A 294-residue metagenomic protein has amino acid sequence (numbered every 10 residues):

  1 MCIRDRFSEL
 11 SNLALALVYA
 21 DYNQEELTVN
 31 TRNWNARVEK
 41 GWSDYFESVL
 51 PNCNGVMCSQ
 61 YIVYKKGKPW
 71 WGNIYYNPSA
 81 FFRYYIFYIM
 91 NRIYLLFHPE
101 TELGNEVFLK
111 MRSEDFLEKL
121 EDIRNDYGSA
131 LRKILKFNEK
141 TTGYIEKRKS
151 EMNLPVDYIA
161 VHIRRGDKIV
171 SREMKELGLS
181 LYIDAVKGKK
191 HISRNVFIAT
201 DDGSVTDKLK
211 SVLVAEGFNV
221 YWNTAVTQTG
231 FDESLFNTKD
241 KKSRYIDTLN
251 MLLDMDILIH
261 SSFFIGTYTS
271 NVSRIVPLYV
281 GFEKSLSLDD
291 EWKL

Functional and structural regions predicted by a protein language model:
R4, L10, A14, M251-W292: A donor-sugar binding/catalytic signature common to diverse glycosyltransferases and related nucleotide-sugar
R4-R194: Secretory-pathway glycan-assembly enzymes, especially type II membrane glycosyltransferases that use nucleotide-sugar
E26-R32, A160-H162, F197-A199, Y221 (+2 more regions): A structural signal for short, well-ordered beta-strand segments and their strand-loop junctions that often border
T31-R37, D202-S204, E291-W292: Short beta-alpha junction loops
N35-K40, K168-S171, V205-K208, T229-G230 (+1 more regions): Short catalytic/ligand-binding loop motif for oxyanion handling, primarily in non-cytosolic enzymes, centered on
M57, N219-F231, L286-L294: A generic structural motif
H162-R164, I192-K242: Catalytic donor nucleotide-activated moiety binding site of glycosyltransferases and closely related
K175, D240-I246: Short, flexible loop segments at the rims of nucleotide/cofactor-binding pockets, characterized by
